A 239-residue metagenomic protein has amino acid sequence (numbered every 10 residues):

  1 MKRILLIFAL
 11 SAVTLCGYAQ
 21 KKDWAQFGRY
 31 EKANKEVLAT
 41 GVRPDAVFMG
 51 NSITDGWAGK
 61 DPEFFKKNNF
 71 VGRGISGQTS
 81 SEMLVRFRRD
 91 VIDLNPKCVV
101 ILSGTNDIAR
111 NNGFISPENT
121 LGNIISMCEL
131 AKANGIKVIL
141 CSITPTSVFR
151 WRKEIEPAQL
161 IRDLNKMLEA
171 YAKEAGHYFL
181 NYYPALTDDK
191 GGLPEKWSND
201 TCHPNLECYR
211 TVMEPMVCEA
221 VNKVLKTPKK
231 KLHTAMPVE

Functional and structural regions predicted by a protein language model:
M1-I4: Positively charged n-region of N-terminal signal peptides that target proteins for export
L10-G17: Hydrophobic h-region of N-terminal signal peptides that target proteins for export in Gram-negative bacteria
Y18-C98: Serine-esterase "nucleophile elbow" of acetyl-processing enzymes
R73-S76, S103-G104, N112: Cell-envelope and extracellular/periplasmic
V100-G104, I124-I125, V138-C141: Conserved, well-ordered alpha-helix/loop/beta-strand core segments that scaffold catalytic motifs
S116-I125, P157-L164: Charged helix-capping and loop-helix junction motifs
N134-K137, H177: A short helix->loop->beta-strand "cap" motif at the edges of active sites that frequently abuts
T144-E239: Catalytic His-Asp segment of secreted/periplasmic serine-dependent ester chemistry enzymes
